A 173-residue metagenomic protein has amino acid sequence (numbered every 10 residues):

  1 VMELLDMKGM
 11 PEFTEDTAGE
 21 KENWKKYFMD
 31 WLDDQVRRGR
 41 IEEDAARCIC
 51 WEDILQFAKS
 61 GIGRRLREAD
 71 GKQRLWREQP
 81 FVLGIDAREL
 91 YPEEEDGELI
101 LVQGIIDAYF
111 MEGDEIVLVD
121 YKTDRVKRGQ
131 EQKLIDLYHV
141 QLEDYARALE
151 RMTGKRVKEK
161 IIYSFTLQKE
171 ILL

Functional and structural regions predicted by a protein language model:
V1-L90: A non-catalytic, helix-rich entry segment at domain boundaries
L4-M7, A148-M152: Active-site catalytic microenvironments for nucleophilic, acid-base chemistry
K21, K25, D70, L101-V102 (+2 more regions): Active-site-proximal structural scaffolding
W24, Y121-T123, G154-L173: Substrate-binding beta-hairpin/strand module that engages nucleic acids
K72-W76, Q103-I106, H139, V157-K158: Active-site lining segments that contact anionic ligands and/or coordinate catalytic metals
P80-V82, Y109, I161: Residue-level detector of beta-strand face positions
I85-E143, R147: Non-catalytic protein-protein interaction segments used by genome-maintenance enzymes to assemble and couple activities
E143-E150, R156-K160: Low-complexity, intrinsically disordered Gly/Pro/Thr-rich segments
